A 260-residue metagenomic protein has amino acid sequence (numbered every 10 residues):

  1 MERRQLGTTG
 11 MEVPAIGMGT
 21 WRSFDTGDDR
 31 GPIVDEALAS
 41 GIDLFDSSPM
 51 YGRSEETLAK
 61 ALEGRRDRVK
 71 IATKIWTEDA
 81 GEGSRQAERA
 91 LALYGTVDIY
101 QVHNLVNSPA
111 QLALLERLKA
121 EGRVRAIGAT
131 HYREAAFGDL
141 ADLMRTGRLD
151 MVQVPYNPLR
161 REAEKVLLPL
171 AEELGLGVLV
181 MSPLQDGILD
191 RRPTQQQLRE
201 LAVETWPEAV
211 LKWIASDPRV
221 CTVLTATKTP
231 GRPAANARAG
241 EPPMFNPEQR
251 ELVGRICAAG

Functional and structural regions predicted by a protein language model:
M1-V69: N-terminal binding-site loop/beta-alpha segment at the start of enzyme catalytic domains that lines or forms
G7-G10, A39, L58-D67, E88-G95 (+4 more regions): Acidic (Asp/Glu)-rich catalytic clusters
M11-I16, G41-L44, R66-V69, G95-D98 (+4 more regions): Short, well-ordered coil/turn segments that N-cap beta-strands
I16-D28, A72-G81, T130, Q195-A202: Active-site mouth loops of central-metabolism enzymes
D25-A37, D79-L93, E134-L143, W206-L211: Short, acidic/polar
R68-A80, I99-N104: A short, structured active-site edge motif that brings together acidic residues
A92-S108: Active-site groove signature of glycoside hydrolases
H103-G260: Beta/alpha (TIM)-barrel catalytic core signal, keyed to glycine-rich beta->alpha loops juxtaposed to Asp/Glu that bind
